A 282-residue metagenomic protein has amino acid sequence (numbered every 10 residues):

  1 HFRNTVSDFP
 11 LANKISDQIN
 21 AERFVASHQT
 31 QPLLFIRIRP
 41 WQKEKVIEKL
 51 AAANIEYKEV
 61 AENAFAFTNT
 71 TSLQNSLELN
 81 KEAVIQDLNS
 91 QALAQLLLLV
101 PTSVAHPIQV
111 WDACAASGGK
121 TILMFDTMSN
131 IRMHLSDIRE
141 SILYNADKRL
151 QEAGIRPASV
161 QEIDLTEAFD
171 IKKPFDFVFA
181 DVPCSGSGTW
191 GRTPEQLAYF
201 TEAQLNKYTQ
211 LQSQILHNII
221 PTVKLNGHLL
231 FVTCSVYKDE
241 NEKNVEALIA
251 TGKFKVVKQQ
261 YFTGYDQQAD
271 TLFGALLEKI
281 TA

Functional and structural regions predicted by a protein language model:
H1-A282: S-adenosylmethionine
